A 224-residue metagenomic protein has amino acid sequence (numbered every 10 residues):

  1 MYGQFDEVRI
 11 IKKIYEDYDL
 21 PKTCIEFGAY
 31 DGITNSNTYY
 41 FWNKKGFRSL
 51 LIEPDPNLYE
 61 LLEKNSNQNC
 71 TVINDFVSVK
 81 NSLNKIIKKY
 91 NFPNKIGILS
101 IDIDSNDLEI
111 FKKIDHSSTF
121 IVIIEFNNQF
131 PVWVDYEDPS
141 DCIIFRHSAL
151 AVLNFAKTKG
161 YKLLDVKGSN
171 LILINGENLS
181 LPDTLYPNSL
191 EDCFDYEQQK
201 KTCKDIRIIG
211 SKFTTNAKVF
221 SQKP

Functional and structural regions predicted by a protein language model:
M1-K89, K95, I101, N128-P131 (+5 more regions): SAM cofactor-binding core of SAM-dependent methyltransferases, primarily the Rossmann-like beta-alpha-beta module
Y15, Y90, A156-G160: Hydrophobic, Leu/Ile/Phe/Ala-enriched alpha-helical segments that form helix-helix packing faces
E26, Y39-Y40, K45-R48, K95-L99 (+1 more regions): Conserved acidic-Pro-Pro-aromatic motif
